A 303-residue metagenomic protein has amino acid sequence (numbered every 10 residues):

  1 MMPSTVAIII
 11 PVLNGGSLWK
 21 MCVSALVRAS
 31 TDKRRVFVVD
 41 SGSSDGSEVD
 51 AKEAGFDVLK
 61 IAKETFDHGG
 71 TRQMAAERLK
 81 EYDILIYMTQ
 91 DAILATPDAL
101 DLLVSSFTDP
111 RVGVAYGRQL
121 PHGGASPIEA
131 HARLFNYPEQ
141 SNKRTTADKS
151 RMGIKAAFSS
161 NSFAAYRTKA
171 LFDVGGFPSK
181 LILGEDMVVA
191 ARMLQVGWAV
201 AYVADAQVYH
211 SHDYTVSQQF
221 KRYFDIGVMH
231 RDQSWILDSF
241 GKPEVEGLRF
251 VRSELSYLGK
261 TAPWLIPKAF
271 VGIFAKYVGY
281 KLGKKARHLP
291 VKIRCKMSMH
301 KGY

Functional and structural regions predicted by a protein language model:
S24-K33: Short, acidic, metal-binding catalytic loop of nucleotide-sugar glycosyltransferases
D40-E48, I93: A conserved acidic beta->alpha catalytic loop
A62-K80: Glycine-rich, basic loop-to-helix element that forms the pyrophosphate-binding segment of sugar-nucleotide handling
Y82-I93: Short beta-strand-to-loop acidic/aromatic patch adjacent to the donor-nucleotide binding site
I93, P97-A130: Conserved donor NDP-sugar-binding/catalytic core segment of glycosyltransferases
T145-Y166, I182: A recurrent flexible, glycine/aromatic-enriched loop bordering the glycosyltransferase active site that acts as
A164-Y166, A170-G175, K180-Q207: A short, conserved alpha-helix in the catalytic core of glycosyltransferases
D225-V228, D232, S239-Y303: Non-catalytic, C-terminal membrane-associated alpha-helical segments of glycosyltransferases
